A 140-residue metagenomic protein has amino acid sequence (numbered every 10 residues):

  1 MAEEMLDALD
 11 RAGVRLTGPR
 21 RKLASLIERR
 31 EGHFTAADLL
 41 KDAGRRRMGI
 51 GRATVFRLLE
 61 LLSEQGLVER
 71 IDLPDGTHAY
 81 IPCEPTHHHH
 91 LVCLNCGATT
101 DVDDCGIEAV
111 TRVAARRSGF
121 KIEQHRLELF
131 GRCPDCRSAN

Functional and structural regions predicted by a protein language model:
M1-G13: Short, Lys/Arg-enriched N-terminal segment that forms or immediately precedes the first helix of a structured domain
G18, R29-T35: Short capping segments at the starts of secondary-structure elements
R21-L26: Pre-recognition alpha-helix immediately N-terminal to the DNA-recognition helix within helix-turn-helix or winged-helix
D38-G44, V55: A short acidic, leucine-rich amphipathic alpha-helix
V55-Q65: Basic amphipathic alpha-helical segments that dock to polyanions
E64-N140: Non-DNA-binding regulatory cores of transcription-related proteins, predominantly C-terminal effector-binding
